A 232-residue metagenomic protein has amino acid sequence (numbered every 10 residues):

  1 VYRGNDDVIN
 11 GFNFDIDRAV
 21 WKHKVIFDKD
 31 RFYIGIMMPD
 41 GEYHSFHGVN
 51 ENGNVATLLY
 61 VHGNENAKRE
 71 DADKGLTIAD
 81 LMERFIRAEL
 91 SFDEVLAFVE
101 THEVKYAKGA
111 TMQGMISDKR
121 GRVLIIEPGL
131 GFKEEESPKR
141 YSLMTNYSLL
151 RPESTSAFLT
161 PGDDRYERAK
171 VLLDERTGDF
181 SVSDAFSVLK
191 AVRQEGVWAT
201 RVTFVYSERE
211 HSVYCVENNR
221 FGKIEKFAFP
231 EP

Functional and structural regions predicted by a protein language model:
Y2-R87, M112, S117-P232: C-terminal, well-structured catalytic/ligand-binding subdomain of enzymes
E83-E100: Short N-terminal edge-element motif at the start of the domain
F98-A110: Secretory/export targeting leaders with adjacent low-complexity proregions
